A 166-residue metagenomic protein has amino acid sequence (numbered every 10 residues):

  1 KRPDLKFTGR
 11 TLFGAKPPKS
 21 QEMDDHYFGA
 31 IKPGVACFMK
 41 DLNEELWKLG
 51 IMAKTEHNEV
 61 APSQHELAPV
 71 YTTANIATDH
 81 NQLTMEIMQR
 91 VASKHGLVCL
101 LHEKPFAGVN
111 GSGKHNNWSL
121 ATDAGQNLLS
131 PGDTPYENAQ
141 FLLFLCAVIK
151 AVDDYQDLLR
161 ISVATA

Functional and structural regions predicted by a protein language model:
K1-L101, F106-A166: Glycine-rich, acidic/polar active-site loops that bind/position phosphate-bearing ligands
